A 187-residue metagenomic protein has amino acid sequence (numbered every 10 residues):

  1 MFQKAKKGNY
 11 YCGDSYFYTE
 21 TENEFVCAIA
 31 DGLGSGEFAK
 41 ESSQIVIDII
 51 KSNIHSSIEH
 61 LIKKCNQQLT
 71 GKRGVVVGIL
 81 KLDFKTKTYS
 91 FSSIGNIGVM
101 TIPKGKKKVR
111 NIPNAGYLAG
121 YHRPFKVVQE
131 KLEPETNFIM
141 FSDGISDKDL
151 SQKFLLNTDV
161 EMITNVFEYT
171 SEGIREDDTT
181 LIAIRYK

Functional and structural regions predicted by a protein language model:
M1-Y10: Regulatory cytosolic signal-relay segments
K7-G8, G32-K40, G144-K148, I174: Short acidic, Gly/Ser-rich segments with clustered Asp/Glu that frequently serve as metal-coordination loops in enzyme
N9-F25, R110-L150: Acidic loop->beta-strand submotif enriched in PP2C/PPM serine/threonine phosphatases
Y18-T19, I102-P103, I184: Short beta-strand-to-turn element immediately C-terminal to the catalytic PLP-Schiff-base lysine in fold type I
V26-A30: Active-site-flanking beta-strand signature of metal-NTP-handling nucleotidyl enzymes and homologous cyclase-like
F38-K106, D177: Catalytic core of PPM/PP2C metal-dependent serine/threonine phosphatase domains
C65, T86, M140, G144-K187: C-terminal catalytic subdomain
